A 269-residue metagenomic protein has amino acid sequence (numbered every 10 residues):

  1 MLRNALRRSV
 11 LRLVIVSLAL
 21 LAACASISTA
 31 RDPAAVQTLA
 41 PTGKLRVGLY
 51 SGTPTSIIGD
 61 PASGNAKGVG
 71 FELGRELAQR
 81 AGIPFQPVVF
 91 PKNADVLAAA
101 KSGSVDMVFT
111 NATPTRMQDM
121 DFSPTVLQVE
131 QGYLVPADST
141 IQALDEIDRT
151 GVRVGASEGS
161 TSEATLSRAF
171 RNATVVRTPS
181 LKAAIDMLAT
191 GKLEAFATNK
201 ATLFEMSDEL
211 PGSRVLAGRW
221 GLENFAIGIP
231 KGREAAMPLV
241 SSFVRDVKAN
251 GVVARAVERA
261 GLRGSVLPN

Functional and structural regions predicted by a protein language model:
L21-A23: C-terminal motif of bacterial Sec signal peptides marking the signal peptidase cleavage site
A25-I27, G68-R80, S139, D145-G151 (+3 more regions): Extended ligand-binding regions for polar small-molecule ligands
S28-N111, N250, R259: Extracytoplasmic small-molecule ligand-binding "clamshell" domains of the periplasmic binding protein/Venus flytrap
G43-S51, K67, D145-S160, T174: Short loop->beta-strand "edge-of-pocket" segments that line small-molecule binding or catalytic clefts across diverse
S51, L127-D138, K200, F204-R245 (+1 more regions): Periplasmic-binding protein-like
I57-S63, G74-P84, T150, S162-P179 (+2 more regions): Ligand-binding cleft/hinge of the Venus flytrap
F71, R75, Q79, P84-D148 (+1 more regions): Acidic, polar ligand-binding/catalytic clefts
I83-P84, K101-T110, V152-R153, S180 (+2 more regions): Alpha-to-beta junction loops
